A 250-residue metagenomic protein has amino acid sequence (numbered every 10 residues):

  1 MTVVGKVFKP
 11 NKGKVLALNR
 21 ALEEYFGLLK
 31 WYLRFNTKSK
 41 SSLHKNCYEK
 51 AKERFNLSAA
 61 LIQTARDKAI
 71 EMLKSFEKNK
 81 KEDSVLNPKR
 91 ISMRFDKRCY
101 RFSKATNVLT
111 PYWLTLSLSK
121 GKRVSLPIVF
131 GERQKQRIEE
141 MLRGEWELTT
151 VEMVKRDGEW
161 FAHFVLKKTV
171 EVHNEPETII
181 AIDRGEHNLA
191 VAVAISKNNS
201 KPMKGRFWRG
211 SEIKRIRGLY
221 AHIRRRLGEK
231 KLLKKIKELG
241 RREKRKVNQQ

Functional and structural regions predicted by a protein language model:
M1-E71, D83, N87-K89: Gly/serine-rich nucleotide phosphate-binding loop at the start of the catalytic core of nucleotide/ADP-ribose-handling
V7-F8, S119-L142, N174-E177, S200-S211: Short amphipathic beta-strand/extended segments with alternating polar/hydrophobic composition
K9-K12, K120, L166-K168: Non-catalytic surface loops within mature trypsin-like serine protease
K14-F35, M72-K80, R137-I138, T149 (+2 more regions): Charged, low-complexity, helix-prone segments enriched in Lys/Glu/Asp/Gln
E24-L28, K135-Q136, I180-R184, S200: Short, low-complexity, polar/charged sequence segments that are solvent-exposed and flexible
N46-R156: Acidic carboxylate diad motif detector
K50-A51, R156-E159, H163-Q250: Substrate-contacting helices/loops that form the catalytic groove of nucleic-acid and nucleotide-polymer processing
